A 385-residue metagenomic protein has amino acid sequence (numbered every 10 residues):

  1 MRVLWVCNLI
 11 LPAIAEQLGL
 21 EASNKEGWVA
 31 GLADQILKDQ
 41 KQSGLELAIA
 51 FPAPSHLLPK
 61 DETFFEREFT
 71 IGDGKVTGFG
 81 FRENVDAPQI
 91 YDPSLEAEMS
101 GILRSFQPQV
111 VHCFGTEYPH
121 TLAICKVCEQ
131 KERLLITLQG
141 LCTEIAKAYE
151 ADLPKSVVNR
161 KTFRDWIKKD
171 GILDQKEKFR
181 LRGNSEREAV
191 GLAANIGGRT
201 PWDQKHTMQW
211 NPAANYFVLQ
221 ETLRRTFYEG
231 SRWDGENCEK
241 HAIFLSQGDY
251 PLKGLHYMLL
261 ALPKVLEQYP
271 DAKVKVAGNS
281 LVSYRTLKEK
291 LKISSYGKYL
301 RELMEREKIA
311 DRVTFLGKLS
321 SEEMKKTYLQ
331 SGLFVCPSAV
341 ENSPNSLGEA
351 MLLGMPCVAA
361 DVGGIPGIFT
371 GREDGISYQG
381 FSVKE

Functional and structural regions predicted by a protein language model:
M1-F64: N-terminal subdomain of nucleotide-sugar transferases
L4, D234-K253, L259-L262, V274-K275: Conserved donor-binding/catalytic core segment of Leloir-type glycosyltransferases
L103, K326-S331: Short alpha-helical donor nucleotide-sugar binding micro-motif in glycosyltransferases
V158-N195, K205, Q209: Membrane-proximal helix-turn-helix segments that form the acceptor-binding/catalytic region of lipid-linked
K288-K318: Nucleotide-activated donor-binding/catalytic signature segment of Leloir-type glycosyltransferases, i.e., the conserved
A339: Aromatic "clamp/platform" in nucleotide-sugar-dependent glycosyltransferases that forms part of the donor/acceptor
P356-A359: Short hydrophobic beta-strand element within catalytic cores of glycosyltransferases and related nucleotide-activated
G371-R372, I376-V383: Conserved acidic donor-binding segment of nucleotide-sugar-dependent glycosyltransferases
